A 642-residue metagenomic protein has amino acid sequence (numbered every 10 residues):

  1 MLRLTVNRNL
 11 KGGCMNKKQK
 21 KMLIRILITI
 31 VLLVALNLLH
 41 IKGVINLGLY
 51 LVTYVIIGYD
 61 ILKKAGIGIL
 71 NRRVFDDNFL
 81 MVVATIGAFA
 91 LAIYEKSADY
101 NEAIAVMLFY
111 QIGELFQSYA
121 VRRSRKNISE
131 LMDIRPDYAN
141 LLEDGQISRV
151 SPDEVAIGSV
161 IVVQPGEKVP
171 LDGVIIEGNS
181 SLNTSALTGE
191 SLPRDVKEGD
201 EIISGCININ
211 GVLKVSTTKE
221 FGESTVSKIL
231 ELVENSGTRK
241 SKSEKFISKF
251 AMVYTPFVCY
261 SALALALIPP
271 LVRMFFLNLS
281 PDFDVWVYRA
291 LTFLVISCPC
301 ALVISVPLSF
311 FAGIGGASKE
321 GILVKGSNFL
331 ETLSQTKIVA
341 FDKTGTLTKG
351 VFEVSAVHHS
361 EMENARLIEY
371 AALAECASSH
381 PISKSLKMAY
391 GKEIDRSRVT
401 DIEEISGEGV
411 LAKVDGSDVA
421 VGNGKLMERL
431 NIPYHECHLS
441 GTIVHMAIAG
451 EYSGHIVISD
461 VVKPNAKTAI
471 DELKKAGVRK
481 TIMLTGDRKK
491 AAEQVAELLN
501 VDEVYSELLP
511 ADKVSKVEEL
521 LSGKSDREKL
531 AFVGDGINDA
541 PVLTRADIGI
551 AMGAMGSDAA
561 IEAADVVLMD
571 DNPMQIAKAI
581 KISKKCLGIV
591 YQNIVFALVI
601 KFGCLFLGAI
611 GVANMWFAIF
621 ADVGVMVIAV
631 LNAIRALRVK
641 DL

Functional and structural regions predicted by a protein language model:
L10, F79-M81, A105-P165, V196 (+6 more regions): Juxtamembrane coupling segments of multi-pass membrane pumps/enzymes
G13-Y138, K240, K249, P256 (+1 more regions): Transmembrane helix-loop-helix hairpins at the membrane interface
V31-G48, V55, I67-N78, V82-A103 (+3 more regions): Helix-interface capping motifs at the ends of transmembrane segments in multi-pass membrane proteins
D77-T85, L187, Y288, C298-A374 (+1 more regions): Conserved catalytic phosphorylation-site environment of P-type ATPases
E130-E223, N328-A371, K413-V414: Conserved cytosolic catalytic loops of P-type ATPases
S261, K524-R527, A564, M569-L642: Membrane-embedded transport module
V354-K480, K489, V501-V517, S525: P-type ATPase nucleotide-binding
G416, T442, I448-Q592: Conserved ATP-binding TGD loop and adjacent catalytic N/P-domain core of P-type ATPases
